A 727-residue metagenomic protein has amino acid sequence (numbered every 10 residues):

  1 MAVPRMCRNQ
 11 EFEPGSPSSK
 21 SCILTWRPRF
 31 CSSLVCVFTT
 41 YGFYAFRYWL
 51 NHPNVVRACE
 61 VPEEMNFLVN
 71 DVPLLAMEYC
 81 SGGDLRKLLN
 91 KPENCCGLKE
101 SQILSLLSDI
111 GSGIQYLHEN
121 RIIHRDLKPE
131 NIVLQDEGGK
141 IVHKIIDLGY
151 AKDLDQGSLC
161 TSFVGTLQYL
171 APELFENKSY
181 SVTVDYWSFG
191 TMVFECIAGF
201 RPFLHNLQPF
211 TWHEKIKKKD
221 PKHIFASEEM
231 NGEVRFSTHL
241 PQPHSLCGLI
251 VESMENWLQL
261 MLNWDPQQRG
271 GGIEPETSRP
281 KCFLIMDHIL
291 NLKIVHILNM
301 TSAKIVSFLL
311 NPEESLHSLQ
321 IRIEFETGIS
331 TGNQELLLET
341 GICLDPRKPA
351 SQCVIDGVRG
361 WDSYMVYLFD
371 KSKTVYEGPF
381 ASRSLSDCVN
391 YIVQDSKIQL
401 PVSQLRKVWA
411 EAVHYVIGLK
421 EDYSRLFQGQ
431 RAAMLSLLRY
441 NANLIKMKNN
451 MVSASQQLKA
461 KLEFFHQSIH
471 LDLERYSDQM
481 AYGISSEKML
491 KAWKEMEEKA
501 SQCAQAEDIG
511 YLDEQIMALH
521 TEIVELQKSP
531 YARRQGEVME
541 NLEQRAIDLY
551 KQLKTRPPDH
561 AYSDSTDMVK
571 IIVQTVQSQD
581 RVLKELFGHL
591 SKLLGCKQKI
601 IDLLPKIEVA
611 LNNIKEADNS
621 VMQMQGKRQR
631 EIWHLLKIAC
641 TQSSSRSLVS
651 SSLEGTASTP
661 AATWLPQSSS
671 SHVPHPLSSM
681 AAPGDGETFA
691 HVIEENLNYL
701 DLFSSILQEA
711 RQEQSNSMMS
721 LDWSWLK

Functional and structural regions predicted by a protein language model:
R57-P73: Short beta-strand micro-motifs within the conserved protein kinase catalytic domain, predominantly in the N-lobe
L68-D84: Conserved short submotifs of the Hanks-type protein kinase catalytic core that shape the nucleotide-binding pocket
N70, L204-Q267, M300: C-terminal lobe of the eukaryotic/viral protein kinase catalytic domain
L106-L107: Activation segment signature within eukaryotic-like protein kinase domains
H118-D136: Catalytic-loop of the protein kinase fold
D185: Conserved catalytic-loop aspartate of Hanks-type protein kinases
